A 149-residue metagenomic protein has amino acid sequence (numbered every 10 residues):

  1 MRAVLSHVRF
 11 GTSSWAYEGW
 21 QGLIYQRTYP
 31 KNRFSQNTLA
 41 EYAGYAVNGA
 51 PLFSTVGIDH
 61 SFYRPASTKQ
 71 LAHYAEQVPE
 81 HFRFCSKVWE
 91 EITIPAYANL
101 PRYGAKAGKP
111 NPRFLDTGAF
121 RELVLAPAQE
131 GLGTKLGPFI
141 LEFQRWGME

Functional and structural regions predicted by a protein language model:
M1-E149: Residues lining hydrophobic/aromatic ligand-binding pockets adjacent to catalytic sites
